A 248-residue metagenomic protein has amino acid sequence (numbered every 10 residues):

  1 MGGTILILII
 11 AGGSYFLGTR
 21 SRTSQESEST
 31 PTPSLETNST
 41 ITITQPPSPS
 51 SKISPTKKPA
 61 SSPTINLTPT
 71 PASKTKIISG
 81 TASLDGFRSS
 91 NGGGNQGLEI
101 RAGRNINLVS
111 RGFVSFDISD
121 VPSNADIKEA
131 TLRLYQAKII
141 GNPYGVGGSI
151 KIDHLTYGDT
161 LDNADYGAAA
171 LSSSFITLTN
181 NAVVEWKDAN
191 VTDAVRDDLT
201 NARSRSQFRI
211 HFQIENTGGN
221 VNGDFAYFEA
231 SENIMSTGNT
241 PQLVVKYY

Functional and structural regions predicted by a protein language model:
M1-T4: N-terminal Sec-pathway targeting helices
I9-E28: Hydrophobic single-pass membrane-insertion segments
E28-A72: Ser/Thr-rich, Proline-interspersed low-complexity disordered segments
K57-S119, K138, G148-T160, R205 (+1 more regions): Flexible, small-residue-rich N-terminal segments that precede or flank a structured functional core
L108-R111, V121-L132: Extended extracellular/luminal ectodomain segments enriched in beta-structured repeat modules
F116, A130-L132, A189, L243: Residue-level detector of buried hydrophobic side-chain packing in well-ordered secondary-structure elements
K138-S206: Beta-strand-rich interaction/scaffold domains
